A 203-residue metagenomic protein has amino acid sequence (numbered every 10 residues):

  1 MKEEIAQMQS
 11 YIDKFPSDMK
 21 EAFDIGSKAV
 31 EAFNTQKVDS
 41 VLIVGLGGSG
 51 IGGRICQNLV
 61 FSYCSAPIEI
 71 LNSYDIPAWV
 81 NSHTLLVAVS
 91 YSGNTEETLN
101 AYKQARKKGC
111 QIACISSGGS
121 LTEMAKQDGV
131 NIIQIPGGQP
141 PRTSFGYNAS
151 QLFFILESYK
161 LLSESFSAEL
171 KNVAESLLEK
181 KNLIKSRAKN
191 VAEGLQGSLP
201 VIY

Functional and structural regions predicted by a protein language model:
M1-S27: N-terminal amphipathic/basic leader segments beginning at the initiator methionine
V30: Phosphate-handling catalytic cores of nucleic-acid transaction enzymes
T35-N182, E193: Glycine-rich phosphate-binding loops that contact phosphosugars or nucleotide phosphates
K37, A192-Y203: Acidic catalytic cores of enzymes that act on phosphate-bearing nucleotides/polynucleotides
K185-V191: Glycine-rich, charged/polar anion/phosphate-binding loops that engage phosphate groups from diverse ligands
